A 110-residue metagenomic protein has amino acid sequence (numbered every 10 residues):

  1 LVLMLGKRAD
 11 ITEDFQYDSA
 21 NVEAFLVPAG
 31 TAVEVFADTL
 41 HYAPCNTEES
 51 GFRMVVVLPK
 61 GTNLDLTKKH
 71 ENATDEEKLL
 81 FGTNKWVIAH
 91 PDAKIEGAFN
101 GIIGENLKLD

Functional and structural regions predicted by a protein language model:
L1-A29, A43-G51, V55-D110: Active-site region of the double-stranded beta-helix
T31-V33, D38-Y42: Histidine-centered metal-chelating micro-motifs
